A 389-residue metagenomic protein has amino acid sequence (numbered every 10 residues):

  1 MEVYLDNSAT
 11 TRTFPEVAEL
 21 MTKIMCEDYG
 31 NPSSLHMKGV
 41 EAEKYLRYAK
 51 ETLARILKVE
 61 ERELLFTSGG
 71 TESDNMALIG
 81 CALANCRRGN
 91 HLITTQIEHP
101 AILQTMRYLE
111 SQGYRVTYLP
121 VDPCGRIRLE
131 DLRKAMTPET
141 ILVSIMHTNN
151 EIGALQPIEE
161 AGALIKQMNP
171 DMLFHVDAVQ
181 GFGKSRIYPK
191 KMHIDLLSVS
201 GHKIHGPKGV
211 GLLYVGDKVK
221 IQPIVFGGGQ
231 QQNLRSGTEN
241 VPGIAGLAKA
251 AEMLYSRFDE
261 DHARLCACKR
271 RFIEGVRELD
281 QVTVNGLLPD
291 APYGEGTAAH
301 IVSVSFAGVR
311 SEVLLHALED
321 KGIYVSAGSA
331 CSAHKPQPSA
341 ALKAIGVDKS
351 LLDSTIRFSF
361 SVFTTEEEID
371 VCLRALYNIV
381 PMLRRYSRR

Functional and structural regions predicted by a protein language model:
M1-R389: Pyridoxal 5′-phosphate
